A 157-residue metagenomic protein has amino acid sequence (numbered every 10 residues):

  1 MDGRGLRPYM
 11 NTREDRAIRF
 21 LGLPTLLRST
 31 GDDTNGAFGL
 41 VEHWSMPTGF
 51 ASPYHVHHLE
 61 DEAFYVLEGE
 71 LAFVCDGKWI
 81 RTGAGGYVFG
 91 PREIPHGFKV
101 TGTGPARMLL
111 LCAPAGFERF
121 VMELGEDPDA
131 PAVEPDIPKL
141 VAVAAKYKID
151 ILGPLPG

Functional and structural regions predicted by a protein language model:
M1-G3, Y9, A115-F117, G125 (+1 more regions): Glyoxalase I/VOC metalloenzyme domain signal
Y9-N11, I18, E70, G77-P95: Short acidic-glycine-tyrosine-enriched beta hairpin
A17-Y54, E60-D61: A short glycine-rich, His/Asp/Glu-containing loop-to-beta-strand
D33-N35, M46-F50, A63, E70-A72 (+2 more regions): Short, charged/polar surface micro-motifs in flexible loops or helix N-caps
E42-P47, V56-V74, L111-C112: Short, conserved beta-strand element in jelly-roll/cupin
F50, H57, L71, Y87 (+1 more regions): Hydrophobic small-molecule pocket/channel-lining residues, especially in calycin-type beta-barrels
A72, G83, R92-E118: Ligand-binding loop in jelly-roll beta-barrel domains
M122-G157: Acidic/histidine-enriched, glycine/proline-rich intrinsically disordered or flexible terminal extensions
